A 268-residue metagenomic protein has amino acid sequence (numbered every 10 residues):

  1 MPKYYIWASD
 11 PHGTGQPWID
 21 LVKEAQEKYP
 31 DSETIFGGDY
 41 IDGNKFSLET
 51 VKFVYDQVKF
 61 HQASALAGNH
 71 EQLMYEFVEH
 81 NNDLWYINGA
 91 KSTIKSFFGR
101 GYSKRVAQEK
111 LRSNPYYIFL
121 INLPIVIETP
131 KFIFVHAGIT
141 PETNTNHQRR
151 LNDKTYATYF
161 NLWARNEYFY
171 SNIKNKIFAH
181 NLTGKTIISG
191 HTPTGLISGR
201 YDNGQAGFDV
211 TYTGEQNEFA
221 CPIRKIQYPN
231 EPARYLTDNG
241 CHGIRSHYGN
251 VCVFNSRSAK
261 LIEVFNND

Functional and structural regions predicted by a protein language model:
M1-F53: N-terminal active-site segment of His-dependent metallophosphoesterases
A8-S9, T34-G38, S64-N69, V135 (+2 more regions): Active-site neighborhood of phospho(di)ester-bond hydrolases with catalytic His/Asp-centered motifs
H12-T14, D42, Q72, I139 (+2 more regions): Short, glycine/acidic-enriched loop or turn micro-motifs at the edges of active sites
A25-P30, F60, T129, L182: Glycine-rich phosphate-binding loop signature in dinucleotide/nucleotide-binding domains
G43-P130: Active-site neighborhood of divalent metal-dependent phosphoester bond hydrolases
K95, R100-Y235, C241-R245: Acidic, His/Gly-enriched loop-helix segments that form or flank divalent-metal centers in metallo-dependent hydrolases
T129-P130, V253-K260: Short acidic-glycine loop/turn motifs at beta-strand connectors
F265-D268: Short, solvent-exposed aromatic-acidic interface loops
